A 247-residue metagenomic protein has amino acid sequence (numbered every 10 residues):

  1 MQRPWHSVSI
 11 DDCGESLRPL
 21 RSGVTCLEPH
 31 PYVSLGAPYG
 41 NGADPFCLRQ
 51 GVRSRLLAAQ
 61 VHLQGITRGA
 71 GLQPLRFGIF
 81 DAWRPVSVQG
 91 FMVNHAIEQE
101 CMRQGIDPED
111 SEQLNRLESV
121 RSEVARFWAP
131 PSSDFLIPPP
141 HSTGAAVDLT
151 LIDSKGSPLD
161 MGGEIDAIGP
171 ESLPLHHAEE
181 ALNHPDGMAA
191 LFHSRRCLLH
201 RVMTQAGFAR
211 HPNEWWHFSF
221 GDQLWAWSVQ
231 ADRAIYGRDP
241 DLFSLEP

Functional and structural regions predicted by a protein language model:
Q2-E246: Cell-envelope/glycan interface and biosynthesis
